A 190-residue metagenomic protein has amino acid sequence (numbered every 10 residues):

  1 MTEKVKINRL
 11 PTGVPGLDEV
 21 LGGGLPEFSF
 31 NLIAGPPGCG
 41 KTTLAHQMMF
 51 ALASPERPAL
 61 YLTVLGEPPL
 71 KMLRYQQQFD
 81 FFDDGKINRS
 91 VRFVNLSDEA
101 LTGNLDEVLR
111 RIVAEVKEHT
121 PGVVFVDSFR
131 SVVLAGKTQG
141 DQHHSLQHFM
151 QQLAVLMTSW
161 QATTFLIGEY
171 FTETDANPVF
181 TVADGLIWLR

Functional and structural regions predicted by a protein language model:
M1-K4: Charged, amphipathic alpha-helical linker segments immediately N-terminal to NTP-binding catalytic cores
T12-G24: Pre-Walker A adenine-sensing motif
N31, P36-T102: Conserved P-loop
L32, V123-F125, F165: Structural motif
L65-L70, S97-T102, F129-V132, T164 (+1 more regions): Conserved nucleotide-binding/hydrolysis micro-motifs of P-loop NTPases
S97-T158: Phosphate-binding/switch loop-helix module in NTP-utilizing enzymes
Q151-T158, A162-R190: Phosphate-binding/switch region of NTP-binding enzymes
